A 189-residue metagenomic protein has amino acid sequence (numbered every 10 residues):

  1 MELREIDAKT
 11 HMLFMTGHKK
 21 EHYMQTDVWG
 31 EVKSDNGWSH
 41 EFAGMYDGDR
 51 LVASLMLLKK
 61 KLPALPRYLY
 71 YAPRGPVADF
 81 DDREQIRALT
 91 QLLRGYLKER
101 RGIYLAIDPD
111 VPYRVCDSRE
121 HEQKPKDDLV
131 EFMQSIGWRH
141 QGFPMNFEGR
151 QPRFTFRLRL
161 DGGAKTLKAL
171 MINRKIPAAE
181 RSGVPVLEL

Functional and structural regions predicted by a protein language model:
M1-A8, L129-L189: Acyltransferase donor/substrate-recognition loop-hinge adjacent to the catalytic core
I6, M24-D27, A88-L89: Short, conserved clusters of charged catalytic residues that mark active-site and nucleotide-handling motifs
L13-V28: Conserved GNAT-fold acetyl-CoA-binding loop/helix
W29-V32, G142-P144: Short, P/G- and charge-enriched loop/turn segments at secondary-structure junctions
E31-E120: Conserved donor-binding loop and adjoining core beta-sheet/short helix segment in diverse acyl/aminoacyl transferases
E120, K124-E131: Extracellular disulfide-rich cysteine clusters
